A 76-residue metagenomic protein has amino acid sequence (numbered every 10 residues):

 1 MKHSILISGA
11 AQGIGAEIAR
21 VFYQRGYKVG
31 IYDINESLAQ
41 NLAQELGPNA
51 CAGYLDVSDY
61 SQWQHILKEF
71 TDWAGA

Functional and structural regions predicted by a protein language model:
M1-G30: Canonical Rossmann dinucleotide-binding motif of NAD(H)/NADP(H)-dependent dehydrogenases/reductases, specifically
A16, R20, Q24, Q40 (+2 more regions): Amphipathic, non-transmembrane alpha-helical secondary structure
R25-N41: Conserved glycine-rich Rossmann-like NAD(P)H-binding loop of the short-chain dehydrogenase/reductase
V29, A50-A52: Hydrophobic anchor at the start of a short beta-strand that flanks the dinucleotide cofactor-binding loop
E36-S37, G53-I66: The beta1-alpha1 cofactor-binding region of Rossmann-like NAD(H)/NADP(H)-dependent oxidoreductases
L42-P48: Short, conserved SAM-binding/catalytic segment of Class I S-adenosyl-L-methionine-dependent methyltransferases
P48, E69-A76: A glycine-rich helix->loop->beta "capping" turn within Rossmann-like NAD(P)(H)-dependent oxidoreductase domains
